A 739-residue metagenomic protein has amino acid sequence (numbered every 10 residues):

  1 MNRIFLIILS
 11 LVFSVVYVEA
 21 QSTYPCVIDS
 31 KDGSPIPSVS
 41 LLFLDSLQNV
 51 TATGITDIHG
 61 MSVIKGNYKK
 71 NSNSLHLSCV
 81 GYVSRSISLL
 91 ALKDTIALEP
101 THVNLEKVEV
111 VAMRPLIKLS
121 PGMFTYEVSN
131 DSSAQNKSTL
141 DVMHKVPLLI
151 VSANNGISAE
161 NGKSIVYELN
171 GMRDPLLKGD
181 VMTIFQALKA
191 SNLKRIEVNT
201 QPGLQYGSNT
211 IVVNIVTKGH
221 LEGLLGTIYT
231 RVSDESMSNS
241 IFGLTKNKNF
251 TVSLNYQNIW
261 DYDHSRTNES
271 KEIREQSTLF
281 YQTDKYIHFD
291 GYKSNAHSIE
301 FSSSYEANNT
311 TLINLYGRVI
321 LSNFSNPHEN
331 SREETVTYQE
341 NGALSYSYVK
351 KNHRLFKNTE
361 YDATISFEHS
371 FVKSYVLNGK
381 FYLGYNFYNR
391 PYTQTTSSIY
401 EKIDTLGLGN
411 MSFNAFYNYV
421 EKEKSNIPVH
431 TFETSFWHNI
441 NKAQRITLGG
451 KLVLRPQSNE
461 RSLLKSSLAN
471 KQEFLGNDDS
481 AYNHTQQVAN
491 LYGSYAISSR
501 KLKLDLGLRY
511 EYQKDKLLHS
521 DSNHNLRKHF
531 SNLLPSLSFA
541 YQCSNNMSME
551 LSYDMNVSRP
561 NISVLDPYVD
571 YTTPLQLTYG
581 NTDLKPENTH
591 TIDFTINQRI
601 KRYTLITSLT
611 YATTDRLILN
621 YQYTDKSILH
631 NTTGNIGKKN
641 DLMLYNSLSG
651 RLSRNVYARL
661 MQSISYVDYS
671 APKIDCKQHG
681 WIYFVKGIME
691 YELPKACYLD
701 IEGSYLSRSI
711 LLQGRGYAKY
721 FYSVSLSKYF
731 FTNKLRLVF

Functional and structural regions predicted by a protein language model:
L42-L44, H76-Y82, T95-S132, S152-N154 (+2 more regions): Short, acidic, small-residue-rich periplasmic hinge/interaction motif at the N-terminus of Gram-negative outer-membrane
L92-E99, T139-V142, T183, E197-V198 (+2 more regions): N-terminal periplasmic accessory domains that precede and gate Gram-negative outer-membrane beta-barrel machines
T139, K145, M172-T200: Short acidic/polar hinge/loop motifs at secondary-structure boundaries that mediate gating or recognition
L140-R173: Extracytoplasmic beta-strand/coil segments of soluble accessory domains associated with Gram-negative outer-membrane
E235-D263, L279-H328, L355-S374, L383 (+2 more regions): Transmembrane beta-barrel wall of Gram-negative outer-membrane proteins
S298-S322, N352-L518, Q542, N546 (+3 more regions): Face-selective signature of the C-terminal outer-membrane beta-barrel domain
V429-T431, G476, N581, K585 (+5 more regions): Outer membrane beta-barrel strand-and-loop segments of large Gram-negative receptors, especially TonB-dependent
K514-K516, N545-T591, Y611-K626: Surface-exposed extracellular loop regions of Gram-negative outer-membrane beta-barrel proteins, predominantly
